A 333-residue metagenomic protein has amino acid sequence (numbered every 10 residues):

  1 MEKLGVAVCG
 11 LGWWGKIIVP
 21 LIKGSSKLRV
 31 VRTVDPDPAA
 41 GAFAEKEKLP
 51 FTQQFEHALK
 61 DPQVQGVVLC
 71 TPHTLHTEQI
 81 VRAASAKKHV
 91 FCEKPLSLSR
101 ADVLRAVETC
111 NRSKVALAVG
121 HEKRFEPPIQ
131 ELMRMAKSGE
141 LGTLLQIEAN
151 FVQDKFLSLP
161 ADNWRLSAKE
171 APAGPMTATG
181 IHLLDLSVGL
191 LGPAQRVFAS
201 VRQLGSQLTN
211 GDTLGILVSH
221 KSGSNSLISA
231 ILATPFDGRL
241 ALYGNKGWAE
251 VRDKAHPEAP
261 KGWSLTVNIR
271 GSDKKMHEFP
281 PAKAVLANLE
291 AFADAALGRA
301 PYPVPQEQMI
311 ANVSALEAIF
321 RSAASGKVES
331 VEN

Functional and structural regions predicted by a protein language model:
M1-E47: N-terminal Rossmann-like dinucleotide-binding module
V8, G66-L69, A291-N333: C-terminal helix-rich "cap/oligomerization" subdomain common to oxidoreductases
I18, P36, L49-T109: Beta-loop-alpha module in the N-terminal Rossmann-like domain of NAD(P)-dependent dehydrogenases, especially those
Q53, F91-C92, L98, L117-V119 (+3 more regions): Hydrophobic residues in well-ordered beta-strands that form the structural core
R105-E122, G142-Q146: Rossmann-fold dehydrogenase core element
K123-S200, L204-Q207, G326: Predominantly a Rossmann-like dinucleotide-binding segment in NAD(P)-dependent oxidoreductases
A178, L184-E258, L286-P301: Contiguous beta-strand/loop segments that form the cofactor/metal-binding neighborhood of enzyme cores
M276-E290: Active-site loop of classical SDR/Rossmann-like NAD(P)-dependent oxidoreductases, centered on the catalytic Tyr-X3-Lys
